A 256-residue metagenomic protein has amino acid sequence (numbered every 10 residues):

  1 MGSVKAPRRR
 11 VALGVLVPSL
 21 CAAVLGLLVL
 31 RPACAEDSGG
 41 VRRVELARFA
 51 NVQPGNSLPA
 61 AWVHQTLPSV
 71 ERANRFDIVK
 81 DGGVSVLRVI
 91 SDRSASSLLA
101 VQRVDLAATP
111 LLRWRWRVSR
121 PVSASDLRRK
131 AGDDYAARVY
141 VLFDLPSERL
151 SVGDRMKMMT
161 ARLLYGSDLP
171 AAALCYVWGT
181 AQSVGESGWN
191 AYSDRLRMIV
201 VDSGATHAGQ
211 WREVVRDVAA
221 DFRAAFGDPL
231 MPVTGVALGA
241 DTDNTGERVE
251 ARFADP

Functional and structural regions predicted by a protein language model:
V17-V29: Bacterial N-terminal signal peptides
C34-P68, V152-M159: Extracellular carbohydrate-recognition regions
F49, V236, D255-P256: Extracellular beta-strand elements of beta-rich domains used for carbohydrate recognition/degradation or cell-matrix
N74-S96: Short carbohydrate-recognition loop motifs
R88-T109, P121-A124, S193-D202: Secreted extracellular polysaccharide-interacting domains
A108-R162: Extracellular-facing segments of soluble proteins and assemblies that are Gly/Ser/Thr-biased and enriched in aromatics
D134, L145-Y192: Extracellular/luminal beta-rich ligand-recognition and adhesion surfaces characterized by aromatic-Gly/Pro-enriched
A137-V139, D194-G204, A208-E247: Extracellular beta-strand ligand-recognition surfaces/modules
